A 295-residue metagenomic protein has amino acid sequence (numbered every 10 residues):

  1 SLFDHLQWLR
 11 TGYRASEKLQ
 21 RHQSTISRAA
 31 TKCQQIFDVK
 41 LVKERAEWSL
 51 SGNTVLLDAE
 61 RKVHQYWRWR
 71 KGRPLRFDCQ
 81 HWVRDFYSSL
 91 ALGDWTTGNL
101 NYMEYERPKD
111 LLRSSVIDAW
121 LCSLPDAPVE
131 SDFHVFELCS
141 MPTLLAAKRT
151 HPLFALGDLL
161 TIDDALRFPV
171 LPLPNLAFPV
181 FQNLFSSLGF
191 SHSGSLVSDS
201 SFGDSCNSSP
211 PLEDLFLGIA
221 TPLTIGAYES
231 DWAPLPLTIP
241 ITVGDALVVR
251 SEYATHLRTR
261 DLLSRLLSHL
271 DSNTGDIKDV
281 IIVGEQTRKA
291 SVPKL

Functional and structural regions predicted by a protein language model:
S1-N99, M103, S268-L295: N-terminal hydrophobic or amphipathic helices and topogenic motifs
F77-V83, M103, C122-P125, K148-T150 (+3 more regions): Structural motif
F86, L166-S191: Secondary-structure junction motif
T97-E104, F190-D204: Short beta-strand-to-loop elements that line the ligand-binding cleft of bilobed periplasmic-binding protein-like
E106-A147: Short beta-strand-centered segments that line the small-molecule binding cleft or hinge of alpha/beta clamshell
S123-S131, G203-P240: A ligand-binding cleft/hinge motif common to bilobed small-molecule-binding domains
L138, P142-T143, A147-V170: Flexible hinge/capping segments at coil-to-helix
P236-I282, Q286: A late-sequence structural motif
